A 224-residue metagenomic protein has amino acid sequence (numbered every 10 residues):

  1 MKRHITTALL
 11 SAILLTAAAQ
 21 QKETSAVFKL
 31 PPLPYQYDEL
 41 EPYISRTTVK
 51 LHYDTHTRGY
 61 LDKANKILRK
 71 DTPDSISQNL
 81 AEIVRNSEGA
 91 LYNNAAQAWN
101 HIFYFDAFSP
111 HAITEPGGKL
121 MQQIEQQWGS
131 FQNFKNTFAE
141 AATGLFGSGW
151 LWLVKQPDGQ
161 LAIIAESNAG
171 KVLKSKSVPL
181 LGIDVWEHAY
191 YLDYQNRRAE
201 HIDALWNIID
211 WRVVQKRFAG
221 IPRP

Functional and structural regions predicted by a protein language model:
M1-K22: Bacterial Sec-dependent N-terminal signal peptides
Q20-P224: Feature for soluble, non-membrane regions of globular proteins
